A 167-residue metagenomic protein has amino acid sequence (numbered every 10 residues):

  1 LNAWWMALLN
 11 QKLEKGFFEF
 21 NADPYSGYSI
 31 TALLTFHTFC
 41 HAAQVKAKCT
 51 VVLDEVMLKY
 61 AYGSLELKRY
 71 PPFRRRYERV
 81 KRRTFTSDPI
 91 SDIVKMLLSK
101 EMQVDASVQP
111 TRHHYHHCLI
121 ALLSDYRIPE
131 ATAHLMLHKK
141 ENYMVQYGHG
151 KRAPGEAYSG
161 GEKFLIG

Functional and structural regions predicted by a protein language model:
L1-C40: Aromatic-lined, polymer-binding surfaces characteristic of secreted/periplasmic polysaccharide-degrading enzymes
H41-G167: Extended polysaccharide-engagement surfaces of secreted carbohydrate-active enzymes
